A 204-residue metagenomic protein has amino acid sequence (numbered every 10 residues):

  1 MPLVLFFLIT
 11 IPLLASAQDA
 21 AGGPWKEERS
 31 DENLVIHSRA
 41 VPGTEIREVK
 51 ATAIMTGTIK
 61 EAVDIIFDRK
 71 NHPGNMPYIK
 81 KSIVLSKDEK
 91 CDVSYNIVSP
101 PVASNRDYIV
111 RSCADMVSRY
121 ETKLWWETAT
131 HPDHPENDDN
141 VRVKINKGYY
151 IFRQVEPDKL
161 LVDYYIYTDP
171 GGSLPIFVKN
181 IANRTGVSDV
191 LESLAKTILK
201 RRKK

Functional and structural regions predicted by a protein language model:
M1-L5: Bacterial N-terminal signal peptides that target proteins for export
I9-A17: Hydrophobic h-region of N-terminal signal peptides that target proteins for export in Gram-negative bacteria
Q18-K204: Eukaryotic helix-grip
